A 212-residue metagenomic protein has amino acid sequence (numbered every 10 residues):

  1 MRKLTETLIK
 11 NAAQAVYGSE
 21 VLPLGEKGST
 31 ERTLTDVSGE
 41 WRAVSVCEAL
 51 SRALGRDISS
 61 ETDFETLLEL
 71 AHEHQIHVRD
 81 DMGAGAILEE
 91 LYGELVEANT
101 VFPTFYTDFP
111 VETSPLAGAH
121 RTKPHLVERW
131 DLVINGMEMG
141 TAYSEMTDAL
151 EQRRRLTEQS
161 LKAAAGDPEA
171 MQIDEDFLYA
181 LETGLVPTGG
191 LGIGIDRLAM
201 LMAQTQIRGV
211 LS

Functional and structural regions predicted by a protein language model:
M1-S212: Class II aminoacyl-tRNA synthetase catalytic cores and aaRS-like
